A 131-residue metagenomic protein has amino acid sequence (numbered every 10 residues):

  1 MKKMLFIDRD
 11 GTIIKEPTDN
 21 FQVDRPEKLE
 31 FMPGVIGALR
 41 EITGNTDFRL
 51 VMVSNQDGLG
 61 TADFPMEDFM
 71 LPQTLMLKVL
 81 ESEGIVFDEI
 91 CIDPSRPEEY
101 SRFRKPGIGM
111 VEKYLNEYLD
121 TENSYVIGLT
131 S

Functional and structural regions predicted by a protein language model:
M1, V86, D120-E122: Short loop/turn motifs at secondary-structure junctions
M1-V51: Active-site neighborhood of HAD-like aspartate-dependent phosphohydrolases
I13-P33, L59-D68, E83, S95-R102: Metal-dependent phosphoesterase signature
V35, L39-Q73, F87-E99, I127: Substrate-recognition element of Asp-dependent hydrolases with the DxDx(T/V) motif
R49, E81-G84, Y118: Phosphate/pyrophosphate-binding loops at sites that engage ATP/ADP/AMP, CoA/4′-phosphopantetheine, polyphosphate
M76-E81, L115: Conserved hydrophobic residues forming the short capping helix/wall of the S-adenosyl-L-methionine
R104-S131: Conserved Lys-Pro-Asp/Glu-containing loop-to-beta segment of HAD-superfamily phosphomonoesterases, centered on
